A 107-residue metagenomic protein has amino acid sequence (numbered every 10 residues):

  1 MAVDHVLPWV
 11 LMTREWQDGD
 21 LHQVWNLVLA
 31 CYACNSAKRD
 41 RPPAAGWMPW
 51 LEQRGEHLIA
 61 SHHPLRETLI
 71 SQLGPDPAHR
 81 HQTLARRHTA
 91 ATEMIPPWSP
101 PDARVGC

Functional and structural regions predicted by a protein language model:
M1-L29, D40-W50: Histidine-centered nuclease catalytic patch
A33: Short, cysteine/histidine-rich loop/knuckle motifs that typically chelate Zn2+
P42-C107: Extended charged
